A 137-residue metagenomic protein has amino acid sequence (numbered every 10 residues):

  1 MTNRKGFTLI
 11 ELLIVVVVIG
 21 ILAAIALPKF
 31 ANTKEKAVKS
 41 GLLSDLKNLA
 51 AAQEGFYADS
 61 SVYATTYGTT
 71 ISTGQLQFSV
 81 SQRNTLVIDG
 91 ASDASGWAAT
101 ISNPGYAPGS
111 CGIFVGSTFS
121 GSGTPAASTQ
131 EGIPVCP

Functional and structural regions predicted by a protein language model:
M1-K34: N-terminal single-pass transmembrane signal-anchor helix
E11, S40-L43, T129-G132: Compositionally biased non-globular segments, especially hydrophobic aliphatic-rich helices of signal peptides
V16, L43, A50: Conserved catalytic core of two-component sensor histidine kinases
I19, T33-K36, A58, G74: Alpha-helix termini
K29-L46: Aliphatic-rich helix starts adjacent to a transmembrane/signal segment
A51-P137: Periplasmic/extracellular, small/polar-rich flexible segments of pilin-like filament-forming proteins
